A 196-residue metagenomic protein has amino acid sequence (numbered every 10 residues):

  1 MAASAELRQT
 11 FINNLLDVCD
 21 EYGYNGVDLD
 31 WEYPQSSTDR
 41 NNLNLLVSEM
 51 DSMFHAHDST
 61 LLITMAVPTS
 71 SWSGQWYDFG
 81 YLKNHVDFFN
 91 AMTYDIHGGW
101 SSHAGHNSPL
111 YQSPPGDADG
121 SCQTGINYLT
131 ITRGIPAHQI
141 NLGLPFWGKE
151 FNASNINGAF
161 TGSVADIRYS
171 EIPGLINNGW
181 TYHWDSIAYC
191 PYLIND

Functional and structural regions predicted by a protein language model:
M1-C19, N155-N157: Glycan-recognition patch characteristic of GH18 chitinases/ENGases and related GlcNAc/peptidoglycan-binding proteins
N13, Y22, Y33-L175: Substrate-binding surface in catalytic domains of secreted glycosidases
D28-E32: Mobile, glycine-rich extracellular loop/lid and propeptide segments that shape or gate substrate/ligand access
A165-D196: Hydrophobic, secondary-structure "cap" segments at the distal end of domains
